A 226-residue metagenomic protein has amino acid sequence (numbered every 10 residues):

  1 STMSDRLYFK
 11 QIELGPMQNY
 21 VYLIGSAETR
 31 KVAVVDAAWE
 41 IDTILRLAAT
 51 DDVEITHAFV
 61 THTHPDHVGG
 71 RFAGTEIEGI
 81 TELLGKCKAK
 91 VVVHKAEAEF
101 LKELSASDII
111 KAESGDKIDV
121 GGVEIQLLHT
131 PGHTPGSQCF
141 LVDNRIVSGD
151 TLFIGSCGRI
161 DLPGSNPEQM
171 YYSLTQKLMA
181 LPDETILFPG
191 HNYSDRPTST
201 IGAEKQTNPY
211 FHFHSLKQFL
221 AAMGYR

Functional and structural regions predicted by a protein language model:
S4-V53, C139-G149: Conserved beta-strand hairpin/beta-sheet module of binuclear metal-dependent hydrolase folds, prominently
I12, A112, I201: Hydrophobic residues at beta-strand termini and immediately following loops that shape nucleotide-binding pockets
V21-L23, I44, G70, G74-T75 (+4 more regions): Short, function-defining helix-loop hinge/capping sites that tune catalysis or transport
I24, T61, T130: Conserved S/T- and glycine-rich ATP-binding loop of Class I adenylate-forming
T29, W39-Q126, Q206, Y210 (+1 more regions): Active-site HxH/HxHxD metal-binding segment of metal-dependent hydrolases
V35, V91-V93, S148, P189: Hydrophobic residues in well-ordered beta-strands that form the structural core
V53, F100, E124-H129, T134-Y225: Metallo-beta-lactamase
